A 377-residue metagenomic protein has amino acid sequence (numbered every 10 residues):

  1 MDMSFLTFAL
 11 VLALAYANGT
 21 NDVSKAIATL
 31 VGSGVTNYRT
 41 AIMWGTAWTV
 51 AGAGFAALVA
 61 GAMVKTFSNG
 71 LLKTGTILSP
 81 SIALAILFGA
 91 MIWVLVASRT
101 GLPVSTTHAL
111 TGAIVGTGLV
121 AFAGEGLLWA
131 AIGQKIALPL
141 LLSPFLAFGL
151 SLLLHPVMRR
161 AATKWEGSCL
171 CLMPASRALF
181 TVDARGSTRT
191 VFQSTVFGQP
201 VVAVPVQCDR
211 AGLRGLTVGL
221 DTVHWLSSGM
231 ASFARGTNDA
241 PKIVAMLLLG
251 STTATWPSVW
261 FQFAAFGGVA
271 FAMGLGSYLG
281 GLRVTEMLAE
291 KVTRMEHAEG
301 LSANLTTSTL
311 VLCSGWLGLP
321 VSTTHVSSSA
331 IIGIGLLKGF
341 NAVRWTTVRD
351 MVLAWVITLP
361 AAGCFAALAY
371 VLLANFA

Functional and structural regions predicted by a protein language model:
M1-F5, K73-L78, A121-A131, L249-A264 (+2 more regions): Helix-coil boundary and interhelical linker segments in multi-pass alpha-helical membrane proteins
T7-V11, A17, W44-G52, A56 (+22 more regions): Alpha-helical transmembrane segments in multi-pass membrane proteins
T20-I27, V35, T100-G112, N238-M246 (+2 more regions): Short, non-helical or kinked segments that cap or interrupt transmembrane helices
T29-Y38, T111-G126, L247-W256, S329-G339: Interfacial segments of multi-pass membrane proteins
V35-A47, P80-S81, S258-F261, H297-S302 (+2 more regions): Membrane-interface alpha-helices at helix entry/exit sites of multi-pass transporters
L127-F145, W260-A265, R344-P360: Structural signal for the N-terminal portions of transmembrane helices and their immediately preceding loop/interface
V157-S227, N341-A342: Intrinsically disordered, low-complexity non-transmembrane regions of multi-pass membrane transporters
A231-A303, I334: Transmembrane helical segments that form the transport core of multi-pass membrane transport proteins
